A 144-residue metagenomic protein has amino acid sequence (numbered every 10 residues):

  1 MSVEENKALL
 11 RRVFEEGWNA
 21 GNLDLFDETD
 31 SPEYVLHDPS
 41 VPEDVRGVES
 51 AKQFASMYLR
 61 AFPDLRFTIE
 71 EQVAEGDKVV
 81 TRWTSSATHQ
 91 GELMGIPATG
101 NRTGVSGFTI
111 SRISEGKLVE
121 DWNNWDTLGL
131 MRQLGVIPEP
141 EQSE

Functional and structural regions predicted by a protein language model:
M1-E144: C-terminal and inter-domain tail/linker signature
